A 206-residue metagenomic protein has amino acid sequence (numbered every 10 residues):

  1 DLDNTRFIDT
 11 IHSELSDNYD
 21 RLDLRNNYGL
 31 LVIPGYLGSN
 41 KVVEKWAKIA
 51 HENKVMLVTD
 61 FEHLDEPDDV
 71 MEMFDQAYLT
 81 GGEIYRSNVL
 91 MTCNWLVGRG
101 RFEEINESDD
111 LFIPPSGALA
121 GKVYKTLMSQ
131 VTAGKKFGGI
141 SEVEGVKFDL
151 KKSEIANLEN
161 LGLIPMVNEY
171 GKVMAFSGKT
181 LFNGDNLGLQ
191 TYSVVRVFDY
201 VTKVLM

Functional and structural regions predicted by a protein language model:
D1-M206: A glycine- and small-residue-enriched flexible loop/hinge signal that marks low-structured segments
